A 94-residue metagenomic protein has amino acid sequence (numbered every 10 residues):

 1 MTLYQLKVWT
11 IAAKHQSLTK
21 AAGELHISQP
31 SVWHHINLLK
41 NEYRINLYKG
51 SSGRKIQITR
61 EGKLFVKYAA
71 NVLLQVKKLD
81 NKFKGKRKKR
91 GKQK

Functional and structural regions predicted by a protein language model:
M1-H15, W33, K63: Short alpha-helical elements of helix-turn-helix
W9, A21-A22, T59-G62: Hydrophobic two-helix hairpin corresponding to the core of helix-turn-helix DNA-binding domains
A12-H26: Short helix-boundary/capping micro-motifs
T19, N37-R44, K77: Residue-level detection of the helix-turn-helix DNA-binding "recognition helix"
S28, H35-L38: Residues within the DNA-recognition helix of helix-turn-helix
K40-I58: A short LG(V/I)-centered, amphipathic sequence patch enriched for acidic residue(s) preceding the LG motif
R60-Q75: Short, solvent-exposed amphipathic helices
G85-K94: Interdomain hinge and pocket-entrance segments immediately C-terminal to HTH DNA-binding domains
